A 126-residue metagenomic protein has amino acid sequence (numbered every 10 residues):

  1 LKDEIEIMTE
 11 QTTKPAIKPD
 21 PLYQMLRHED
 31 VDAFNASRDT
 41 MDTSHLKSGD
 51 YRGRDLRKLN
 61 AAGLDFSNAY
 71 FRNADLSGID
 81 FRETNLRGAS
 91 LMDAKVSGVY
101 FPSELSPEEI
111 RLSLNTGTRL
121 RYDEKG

Functional and structural regions predicted by a protein language model:
L1-I7: Short, Lys/Arg-enriched N-terminal segments with co-localized hydrophobic residues within the first ~10-30 amino acids
T9-T13: Protein-protein interaction regions
K14, D20-G126: Tandem repeat scaffolds
